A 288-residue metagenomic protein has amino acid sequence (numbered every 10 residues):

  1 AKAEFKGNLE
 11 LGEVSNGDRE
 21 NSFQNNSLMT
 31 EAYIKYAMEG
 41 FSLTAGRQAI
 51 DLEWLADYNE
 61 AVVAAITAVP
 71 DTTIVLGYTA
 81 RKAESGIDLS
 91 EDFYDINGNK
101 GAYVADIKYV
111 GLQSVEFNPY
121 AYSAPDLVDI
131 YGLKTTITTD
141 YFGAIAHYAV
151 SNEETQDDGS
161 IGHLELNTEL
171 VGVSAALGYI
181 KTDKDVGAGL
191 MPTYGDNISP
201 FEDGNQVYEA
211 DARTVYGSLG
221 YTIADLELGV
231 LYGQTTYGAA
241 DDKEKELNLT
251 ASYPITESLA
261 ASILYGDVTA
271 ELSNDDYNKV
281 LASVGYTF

Functional and structural regions predicted by a protein language model:
A1-L43, R47-Y58, E154, D242 (+1 more regions): Surface-exposed loop and membrane-interface regions of Gram-negative outer-membrane beta-barrel proteins
K2-K6, Q48-I50, G77-R81, Y120-A124 (+7 more regions): Outer-membrane beta-barrel pore domains and translocons
G7-E13, D51-E53, K82-G86, S123-D129 (+4 more regions): Gram-negative outer-membrane beta-barrel proteins
N25-T30, A37, A56-V62, N99-Y103 (+5 more regions): Residues that define the transmembrane beta-barrel architecture of outer-membrane proteins
I34-A37, A65-T67, I107-V110, Y120 (+5 more regions): Transmembrane beta-barrel domains of outer membrane proteins
M38-T44, P70-L76, A83, Q113-N118 (+5 more regions): Repeated loop/turn-to-beta-strand initiation elements of outer-membrane beta-barrel proteins
Y94, Y109-S114, G132-Y237: Detector for outer-membrane/organellar transmembrane beta-barrel domains, recognizing the amphipathic beta-strand
V104-K108, G217, I223, Y232 (+2 more regions): Outer-membrane beta-barrel "beta-signal"
